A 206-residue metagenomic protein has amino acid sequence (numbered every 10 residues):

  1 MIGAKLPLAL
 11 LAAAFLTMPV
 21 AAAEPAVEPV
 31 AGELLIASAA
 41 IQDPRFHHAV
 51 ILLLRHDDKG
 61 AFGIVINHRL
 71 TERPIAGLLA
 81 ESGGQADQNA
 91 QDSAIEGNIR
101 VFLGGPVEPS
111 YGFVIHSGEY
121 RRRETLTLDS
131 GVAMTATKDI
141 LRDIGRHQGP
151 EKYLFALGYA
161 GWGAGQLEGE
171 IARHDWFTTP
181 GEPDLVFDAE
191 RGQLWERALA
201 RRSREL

Functional and structural regions predicted by a protein language model:
M1-G3: N-terminal secretory signal peptides that target proteins for export/translocation
K5-P19: Bacterial N-terminal signal peptides
A22-L206: A short aromatic-anchored loop/beta-hairpin motif
